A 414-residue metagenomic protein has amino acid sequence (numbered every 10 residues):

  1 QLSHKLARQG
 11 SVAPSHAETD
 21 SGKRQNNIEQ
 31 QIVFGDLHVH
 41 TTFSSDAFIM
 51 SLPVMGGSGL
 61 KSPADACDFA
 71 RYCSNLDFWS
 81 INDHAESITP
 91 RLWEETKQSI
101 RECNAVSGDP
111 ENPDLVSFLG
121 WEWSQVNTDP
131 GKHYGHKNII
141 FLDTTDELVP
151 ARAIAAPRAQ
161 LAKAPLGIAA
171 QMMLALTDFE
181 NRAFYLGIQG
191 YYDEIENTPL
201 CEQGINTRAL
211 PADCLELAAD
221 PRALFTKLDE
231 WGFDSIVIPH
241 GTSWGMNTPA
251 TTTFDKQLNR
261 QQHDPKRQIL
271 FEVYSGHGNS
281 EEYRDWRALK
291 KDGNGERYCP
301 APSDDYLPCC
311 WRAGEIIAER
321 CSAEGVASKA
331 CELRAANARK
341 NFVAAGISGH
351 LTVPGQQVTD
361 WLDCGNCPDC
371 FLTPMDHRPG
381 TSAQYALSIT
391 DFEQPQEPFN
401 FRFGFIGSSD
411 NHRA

Functional and structural regions predicted by a protein language model:
Q1-A414: Extended, charged catalytic domains and RNA/DNA-binding interfaces, predominantly in divalent-metal-using enzymes
